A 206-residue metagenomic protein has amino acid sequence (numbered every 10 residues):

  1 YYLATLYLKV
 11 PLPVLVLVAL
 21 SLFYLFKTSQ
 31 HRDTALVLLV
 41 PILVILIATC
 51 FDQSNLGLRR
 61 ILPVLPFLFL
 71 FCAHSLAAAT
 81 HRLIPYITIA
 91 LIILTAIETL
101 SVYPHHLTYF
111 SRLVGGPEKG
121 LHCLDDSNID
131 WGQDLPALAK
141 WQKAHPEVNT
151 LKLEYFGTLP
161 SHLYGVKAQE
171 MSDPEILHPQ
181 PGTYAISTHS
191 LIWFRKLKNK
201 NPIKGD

Functional and structural regions predicted by a protein language model:
L3-L17, I47-A48, N55-A79: Hydrophobic/aromatic-rich transmembrane helices and adjacent perimembrane loops
L6, Y24-T28, V40-L58, L100-P104: Transmembrane-helix signature of polytopic, lipid-linked glycan biosynthesis machinery
V10-R32: Hydrophobic, aromatic-rich transmembrane alpha-helices and their immediate juxtamembrane boundary segments
V16-L20, L91, E98, T150-G157 (+1 more regions): Short beta-strand segments
F26, L38-L43, L76-H106: Signature aromatic-anchored transmembrane alpha helix within multi-pass, membrane-resident enzymes that catalyze glycan
L91-K140, G157-S161: Membrane-proximal, lumen/periplasm-facing interface regions of secretory-pathway glyco- and lipid-modifying enzymes
L151-M171: Short, structured protein-protein interaction patches enriched in aromatics and acidic/basic residues, typified by
V166-D206: Aromatic/acidic, Gly/Pro-rich catalytic loop(s) in extracytoplasmic/lumenal soluble domains of multi-pass membrane
